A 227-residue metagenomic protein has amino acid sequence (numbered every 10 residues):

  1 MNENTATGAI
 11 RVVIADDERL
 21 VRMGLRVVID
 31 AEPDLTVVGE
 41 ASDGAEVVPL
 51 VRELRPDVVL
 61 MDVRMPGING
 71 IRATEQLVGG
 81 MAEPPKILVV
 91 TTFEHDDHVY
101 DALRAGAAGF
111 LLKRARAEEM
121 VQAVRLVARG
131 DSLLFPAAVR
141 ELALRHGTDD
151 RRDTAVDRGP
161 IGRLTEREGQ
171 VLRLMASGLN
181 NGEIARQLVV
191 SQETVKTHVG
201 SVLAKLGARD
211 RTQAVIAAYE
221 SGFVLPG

Functional and structural regions predicted by a protein language model:
D16, D62, T91: Active-site residues of response regulator receiver
V21, M61, P66-G67: The feature encodes the CheY-like receiver
D34-S42, L50, A208: Short hydrophobic/Thr-rich beta-strand motif most characteristic of the beta2 strand and flanking loop of CheY-like
D43-E46, P66-R72: Acidic catalytic/metal-coordinating carboxylates
P49, I71-E83: Short amphipathic alpha-helix used as the core "switch/output" element in two-component signaling
L54-L60: Active-site beta3 strand of CheY-like receiver
V99-R104, G109, R114-E166, Q170 (+1 more regions): Short, flexible helix-to-coil linker/hinge segments that flank and couple to helix-turn-helix
G178-Q213: Recognition helix of helix-turn-helix DNA-binding domains
